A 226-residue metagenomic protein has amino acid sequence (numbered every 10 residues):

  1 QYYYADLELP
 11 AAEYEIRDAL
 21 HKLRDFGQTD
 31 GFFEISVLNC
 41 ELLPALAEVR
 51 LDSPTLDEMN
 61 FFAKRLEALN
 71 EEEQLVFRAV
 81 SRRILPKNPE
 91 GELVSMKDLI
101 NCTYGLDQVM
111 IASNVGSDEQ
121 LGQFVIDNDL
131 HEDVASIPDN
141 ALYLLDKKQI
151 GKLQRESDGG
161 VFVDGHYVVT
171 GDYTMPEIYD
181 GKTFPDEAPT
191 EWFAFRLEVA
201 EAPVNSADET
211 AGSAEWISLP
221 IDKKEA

Functional and structural regions predicted by a protein language model:
Q1-A226: Long, charge-dense low-complexity segments
